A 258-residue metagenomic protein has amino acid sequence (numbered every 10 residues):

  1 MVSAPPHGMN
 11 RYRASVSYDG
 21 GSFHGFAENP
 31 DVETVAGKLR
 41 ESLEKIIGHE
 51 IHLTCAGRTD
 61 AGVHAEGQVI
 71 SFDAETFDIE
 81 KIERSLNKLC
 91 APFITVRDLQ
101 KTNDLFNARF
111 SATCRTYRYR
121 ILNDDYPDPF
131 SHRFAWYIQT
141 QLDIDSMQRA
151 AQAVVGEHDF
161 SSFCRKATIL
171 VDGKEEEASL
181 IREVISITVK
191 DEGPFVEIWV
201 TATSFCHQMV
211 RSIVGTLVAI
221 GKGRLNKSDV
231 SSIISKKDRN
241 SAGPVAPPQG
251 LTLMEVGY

Functional and structural regions predicted by a protein language model:
V2-Y258: Structured-RNA-binding interfaces characteristic of tRNA pseudouridine synthases
